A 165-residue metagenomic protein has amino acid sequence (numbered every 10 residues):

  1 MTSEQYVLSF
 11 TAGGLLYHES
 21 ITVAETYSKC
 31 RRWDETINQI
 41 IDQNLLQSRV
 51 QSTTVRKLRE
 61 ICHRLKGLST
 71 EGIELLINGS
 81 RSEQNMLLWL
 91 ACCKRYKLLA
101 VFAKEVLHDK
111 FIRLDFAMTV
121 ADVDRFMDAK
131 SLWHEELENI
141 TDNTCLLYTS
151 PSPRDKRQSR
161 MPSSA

Functional and structural regions predicted by a protein language model:
M1-M86: Eukaryotic partner-binding/assembly regions in large regulatory complexes
S20, L99-A100, V120: Short, leucine-enriched amphipathic alpha-helices that occur as contiguous helical runs
L88, R95-D115: Positively charged, polyanion-binding regions of nucleic-acid-associated proteins
I112-T119, T144: Short basic-aromatic helix/loop recognition motifs at nucleic-acid and histone-peptide binding interfaces
T119-W133: DNA-recognition alpha helix
A129-C145: Short, positively charged loop/turn segments that connect secondary-structure elements
Y148-D155: Conserved small/polar residues in nucleotide/adenosyl-binding loops
D155, S159-S164: Positively charged, low-complexity/disordered segments
